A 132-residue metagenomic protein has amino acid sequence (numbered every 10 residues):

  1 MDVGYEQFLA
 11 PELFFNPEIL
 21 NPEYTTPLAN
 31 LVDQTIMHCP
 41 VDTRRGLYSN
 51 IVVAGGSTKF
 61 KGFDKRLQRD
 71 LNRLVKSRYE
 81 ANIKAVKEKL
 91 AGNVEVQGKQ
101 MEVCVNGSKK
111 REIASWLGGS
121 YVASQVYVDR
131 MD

Functional and structural regions predicted by a protein language model:
M1-D132: C-terminal region/appendage detector
